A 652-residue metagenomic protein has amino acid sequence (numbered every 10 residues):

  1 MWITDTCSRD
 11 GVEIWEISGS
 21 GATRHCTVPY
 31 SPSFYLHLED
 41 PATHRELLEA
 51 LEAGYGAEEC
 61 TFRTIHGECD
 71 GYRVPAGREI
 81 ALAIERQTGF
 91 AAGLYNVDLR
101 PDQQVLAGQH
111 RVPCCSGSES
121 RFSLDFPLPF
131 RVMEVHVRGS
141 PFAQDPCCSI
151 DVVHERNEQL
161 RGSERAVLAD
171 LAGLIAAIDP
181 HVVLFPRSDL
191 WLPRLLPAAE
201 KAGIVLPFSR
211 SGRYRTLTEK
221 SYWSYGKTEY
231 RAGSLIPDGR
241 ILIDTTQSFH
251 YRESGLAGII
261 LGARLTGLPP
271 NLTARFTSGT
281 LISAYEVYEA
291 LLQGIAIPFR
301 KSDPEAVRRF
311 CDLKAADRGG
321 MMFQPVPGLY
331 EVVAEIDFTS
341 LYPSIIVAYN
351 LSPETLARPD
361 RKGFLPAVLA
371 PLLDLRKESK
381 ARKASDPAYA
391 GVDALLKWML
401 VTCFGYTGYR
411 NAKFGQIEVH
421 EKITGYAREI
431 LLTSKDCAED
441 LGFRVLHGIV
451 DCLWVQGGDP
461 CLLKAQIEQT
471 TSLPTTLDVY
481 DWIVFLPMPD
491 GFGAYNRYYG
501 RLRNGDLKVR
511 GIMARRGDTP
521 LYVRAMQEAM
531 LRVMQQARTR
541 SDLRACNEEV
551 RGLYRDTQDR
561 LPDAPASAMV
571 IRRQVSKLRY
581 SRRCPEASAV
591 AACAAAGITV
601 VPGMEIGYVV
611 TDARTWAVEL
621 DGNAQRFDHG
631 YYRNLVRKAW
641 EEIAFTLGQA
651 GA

Functional and structural regions predicted by a protein language model:
M1-A176, E200-S209, S248, G255-G319 (+5 more regions): DnaQ-like (DEDDh/DEDDy) 3′-5′ exonuclease domain used for proofreading and 3′-end trimming on nucleic acids
D5, I14-E16, L268-Y349, V392 (+3 more regions): DNA-dependent DNA polymerase catalytic subunits
V74-R78, R187, W454-G458: Short beta-strand-to-loop capping motifs
E134, V182-R187, P207, I241-D244 (+3 more regions): A structural signal for short, well-ordered beta-strand segments and their strand-loop junctions that often border
P146, V326-T433, E439-L441: Helical catalytic core of nucleic-acid polymerases
L171-F185, L235-F249, K413-F414, G425 (+2 more regions): Conserved alpha/beta enzyme-core scaffolds, especially Rossmann-like or related mixed alpha/beta domains that build
I175-A177, L196-I204, C461-T470: Short, surface-exposed basic-aromatic patches at helix termini and helix-loop junctions that form
V182-R275, M399, E421: Metal-dependent phosphoesterase core characteristic of DEDDh/y 3'-5' exonuclease domains
